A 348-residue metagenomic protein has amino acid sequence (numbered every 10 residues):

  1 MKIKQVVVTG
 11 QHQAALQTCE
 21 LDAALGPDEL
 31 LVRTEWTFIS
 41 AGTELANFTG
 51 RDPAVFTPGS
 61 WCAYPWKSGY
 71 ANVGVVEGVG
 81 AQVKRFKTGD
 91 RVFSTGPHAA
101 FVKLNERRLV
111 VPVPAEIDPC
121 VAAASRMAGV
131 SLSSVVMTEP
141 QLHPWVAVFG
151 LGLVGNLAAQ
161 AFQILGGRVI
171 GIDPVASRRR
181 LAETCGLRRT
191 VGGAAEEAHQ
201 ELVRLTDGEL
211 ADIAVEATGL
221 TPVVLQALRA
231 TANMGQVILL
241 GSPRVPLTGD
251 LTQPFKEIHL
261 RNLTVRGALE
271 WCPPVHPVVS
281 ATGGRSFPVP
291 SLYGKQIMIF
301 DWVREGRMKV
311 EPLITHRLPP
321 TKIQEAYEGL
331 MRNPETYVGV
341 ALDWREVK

Functional and structural regions predicted by a protein language model:
M1-Y64, D343-K348: Short N-terminal strand-loop motif that marks the start of NAD(P)H/FAD-dependent oxidoreductase cofactor-binding domains
A41, T95-R107: A structural motif shared across PLP-dependent enzymes of the aminotransferase-like
A71-G96: A glycine-/small-residue-rich N-terminal strand-loop-strand element that serves as the cofactor-binding glycine loop
D118-E196, Q200: Mid-domain Rossmann-like dinucleotide-binding core that forms the NAD(H)/NADP(H) cofactor-binding site
R189-R266, P274: Glycine-rich cofactor phosphate-binding loops and adjacent beta1-alpha1 units of small-molecule cofactor enzyme domains
H199-R204, T252-I314, E325: C-terminal substrate-binding/catalytic core of Rossmann-like NAD(P)-dependent dehydrogenases/reductases
G208, I238, V245-T248, F300 (+2 more regions): C-terminal capping/lid region of NAD(P)-dependent oxidoreductase domains
